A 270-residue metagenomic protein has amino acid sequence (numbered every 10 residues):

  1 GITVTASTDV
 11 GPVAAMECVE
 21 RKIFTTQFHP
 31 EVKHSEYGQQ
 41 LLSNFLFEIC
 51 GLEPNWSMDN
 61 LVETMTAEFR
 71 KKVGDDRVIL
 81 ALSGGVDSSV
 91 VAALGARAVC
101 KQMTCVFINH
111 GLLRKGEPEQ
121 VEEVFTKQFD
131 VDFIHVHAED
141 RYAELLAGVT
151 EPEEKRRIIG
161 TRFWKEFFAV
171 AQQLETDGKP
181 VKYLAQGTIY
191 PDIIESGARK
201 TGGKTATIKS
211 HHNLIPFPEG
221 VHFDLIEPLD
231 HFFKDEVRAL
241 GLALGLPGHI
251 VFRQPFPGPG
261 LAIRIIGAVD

Functional and structural regions predicted by a protein language model:
G1-K182, A198-D270: RNA-binding accessory domains that recognize and position tRNA/RNA substrates
Y183-I194: Extended catalytic-interface subdomain
